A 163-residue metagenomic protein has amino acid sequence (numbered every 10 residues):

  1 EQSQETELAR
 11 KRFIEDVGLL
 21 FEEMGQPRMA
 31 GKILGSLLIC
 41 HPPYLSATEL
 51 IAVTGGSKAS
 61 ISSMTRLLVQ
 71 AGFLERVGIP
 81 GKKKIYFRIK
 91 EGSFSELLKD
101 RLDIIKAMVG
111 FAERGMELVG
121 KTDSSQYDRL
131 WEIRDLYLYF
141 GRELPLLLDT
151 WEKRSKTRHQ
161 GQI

Functional and structural regions predicted by a protein language model:
E1-M24: N-terminal leader segment of winged-helix/HTH proteins
E23-M24, L38-P42: Short helix-capping/hinge SLiMs at alpha-helix to coil transitions
G25-M29, Y44-S46, I79-R101: Short, cationic-aromatic polyanion-contact patches
E49-A52: A short acidic, leucine-rich amphipathic alpha-helix
G72: Glycine-centered, phosphate/nucleic-acid-interacting loop/turn motifs that mediate DNA/RNA or nucleotide
S93-L138: Amphipathic alpha-helical dimerization/coiled-coil segments that flank or bridge DNA-binding/regulatory modules
G120-I163: C-terminal regulatory/oligomerization modules of transcriptional regulators
